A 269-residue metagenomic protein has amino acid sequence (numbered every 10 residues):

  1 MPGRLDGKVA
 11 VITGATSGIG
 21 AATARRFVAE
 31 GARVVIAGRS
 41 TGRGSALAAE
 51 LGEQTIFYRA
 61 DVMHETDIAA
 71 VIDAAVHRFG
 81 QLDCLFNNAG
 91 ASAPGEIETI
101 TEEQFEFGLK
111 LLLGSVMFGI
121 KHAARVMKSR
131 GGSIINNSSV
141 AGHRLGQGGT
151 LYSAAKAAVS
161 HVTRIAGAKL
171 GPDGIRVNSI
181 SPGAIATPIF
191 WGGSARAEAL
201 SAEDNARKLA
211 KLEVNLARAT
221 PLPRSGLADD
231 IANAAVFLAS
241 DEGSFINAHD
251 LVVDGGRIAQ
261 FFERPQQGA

Functional and structural regions predicted by a protein language model:
V9, T16-S17, S40: Conserved glycine-rich cofactor-binding loop
E96-I97, T101-L109, L216: Substrate-binding pocket helix/loop in short-chain dehydrogenase/reductase
I120, A155, T163: Active-site helix of classical SDR
R125, A168-P172, S244: Alpha-helical segment proximal to the catalytic Tyr-Lys
S139: Residue(s) in the substrate-gating loop at a strand-loop-helix junction that position the organic substrate next
R144, V236, N247-A269: Short C-terminal tail/terminal secondary-structure segment of NAD(P)H-dependent dehydrogenase/reductase domains
S179, A202-E242, I246, G255: C-terminal helical subdomain
